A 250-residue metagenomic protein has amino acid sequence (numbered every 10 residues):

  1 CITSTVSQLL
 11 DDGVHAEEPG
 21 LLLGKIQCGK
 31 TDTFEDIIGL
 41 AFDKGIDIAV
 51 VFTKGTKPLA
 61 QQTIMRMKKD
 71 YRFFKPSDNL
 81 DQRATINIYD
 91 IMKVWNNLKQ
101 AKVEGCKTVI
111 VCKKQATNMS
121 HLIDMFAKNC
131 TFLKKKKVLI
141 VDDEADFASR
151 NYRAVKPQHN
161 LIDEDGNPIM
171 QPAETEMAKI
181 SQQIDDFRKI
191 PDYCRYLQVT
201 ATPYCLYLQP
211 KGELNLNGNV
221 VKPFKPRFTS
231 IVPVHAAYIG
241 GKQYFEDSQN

Functional and structural regions predicted by a protein language model:
C1-L23: Conserved pre-motif I regulatory segment
A16-D36: Walker A/P-loop
T31-G45, R66: Walker A/P-loop NTP-binding motif
A41-L59: Conserved SF1/SF2 helicase motif Ia
K57-M92: Conserved helix-turn-beta segment of the N-terminal RecA-like "Helicase ATP-binding" lobe in SF1/SF2 helicases
D81, K136-D142, N151-N250: Conserved P-loop NTPase catalytic core
I88-T108: Conserved motor-coupling elements within RecA-like helicase/translocase cores
E104-M119: Conserved two-lobed SF2 helicase motor
